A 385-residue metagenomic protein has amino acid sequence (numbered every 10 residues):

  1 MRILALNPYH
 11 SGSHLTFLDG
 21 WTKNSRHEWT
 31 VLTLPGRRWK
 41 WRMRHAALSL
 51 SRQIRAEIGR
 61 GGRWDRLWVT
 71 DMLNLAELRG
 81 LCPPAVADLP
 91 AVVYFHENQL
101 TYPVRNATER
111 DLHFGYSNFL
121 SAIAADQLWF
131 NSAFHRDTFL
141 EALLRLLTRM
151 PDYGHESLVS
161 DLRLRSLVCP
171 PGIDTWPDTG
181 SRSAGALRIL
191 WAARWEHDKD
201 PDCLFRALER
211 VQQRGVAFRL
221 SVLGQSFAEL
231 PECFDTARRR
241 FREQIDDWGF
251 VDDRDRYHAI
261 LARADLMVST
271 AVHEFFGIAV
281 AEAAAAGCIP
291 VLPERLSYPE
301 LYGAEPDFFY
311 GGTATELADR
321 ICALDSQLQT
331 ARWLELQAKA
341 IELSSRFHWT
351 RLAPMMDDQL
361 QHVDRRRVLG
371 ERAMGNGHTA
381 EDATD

Functional and structural regions predicted by a protein language model:
W41-H45, Q329-R365: A charged, aromatic-enriched C-terminal amphipathic alpha-helix characteristic of glycosyltransferases across folds
I123-D178: Donor nucleotide-sugar binding/catalytic pocket of nucleotide-sugar-dependent glycosyltransferases
P170-K199, F205-Q212, L220-L223: Conserved donor-binding/catalytic core segment of Leloir-type glycosyltransferases
E232-D255: Nucleotide-activated donor-binding/catalytic signature segment of Leloir-type glycosyltransferases, i.e., the conserved
H258-A264: Short alpha-helical donor nucleotide-sugar binding micro-motif in glycosyltransferases
V272: Aromatic "clamp/platform" in nucleotide-sugar-dependent glycosyltransferases that forms part of the donor/acceptor
I289-L292: Short hydrophobic beta-strand element within catalytic cores of glycosyltransferases and related nucleotide-activated
P299-A323: Change "using UDP/GDP/dTDP sugars" to "using nucleotide sugars
